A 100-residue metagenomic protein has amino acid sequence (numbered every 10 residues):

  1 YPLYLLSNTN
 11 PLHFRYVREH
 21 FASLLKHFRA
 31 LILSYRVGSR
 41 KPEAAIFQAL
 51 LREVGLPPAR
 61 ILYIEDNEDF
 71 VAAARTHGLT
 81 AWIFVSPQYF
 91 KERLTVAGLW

Functional and structural regions predicted by a protein language model:
Y1-R18: Substrate-recognition element of Asp-dependent hydrolases with the DxDx(T/V) motif
Y1-Y4, A44, P87-Q88: Short, acidic loop-to-helix structural element flanking the phosphoryl-transfer center in phosphate-processing enzymes
T9-L12, V37-G38, E68-D69: Short, solvent-exposed loop/turn segments at secondary-structure junctions
K26-A30, P58-I61: Short acidic capping loops at alpha-helix termini that bridge into adjacent secondary structure
F28-G38: His/Asp/Glu-enriched short active-site or ligand-binding loop at hydrolase and phosphoryl-transfer sites
R40-E68: Conserved Lys-Pro-Asp/Glu-containing loop-to-beta segment of HAD-superfamily phosphomonoesterases, centered on
P58-L94: Acidic, Mg2+-coordinating phosphoryl-transfer loop and its flanking beta/alpha structural elements, shared across
